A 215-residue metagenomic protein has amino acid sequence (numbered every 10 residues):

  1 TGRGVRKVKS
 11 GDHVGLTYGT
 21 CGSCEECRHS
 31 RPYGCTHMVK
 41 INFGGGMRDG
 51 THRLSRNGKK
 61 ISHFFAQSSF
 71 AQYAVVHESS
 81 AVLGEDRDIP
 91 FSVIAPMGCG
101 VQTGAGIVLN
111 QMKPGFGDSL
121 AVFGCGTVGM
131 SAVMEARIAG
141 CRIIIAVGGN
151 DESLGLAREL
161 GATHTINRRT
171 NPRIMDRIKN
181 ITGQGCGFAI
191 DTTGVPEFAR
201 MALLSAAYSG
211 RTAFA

Functional and structural regions predicted by a protein language model:
T1-R28, Y33, I41, D86-D88: Glycine-rich beta-strand-centered segment in the early N-terminal region that forms part of a ligand/cofactor-binding
V14-G15, V108, A121, A213: Hydrophobic beta-strand signal
T20-A71: Phosphate-binding beta-alpha-beta segment of Rossmann-like dinucleotide-binding domains, i.e., the NAD(P)
L54-A71, R87-N110, V122-S131: A glycine-rich, Thr/Ser-enriched phosphate-binding loop motif common to dinucleotide/cofactor-binding enzymes
D88-F91, K113-S119, Q184-G185: Short helix-loop-beta connector
D118, G210-R211: Glycine-centered, small-residue-biased loops immediately flanking beta-strands in adenine/cofactor-binding cores
S119-C125, R137-M201: Adenosine-nucleotide cofactor-binding segment
A206-A207: Helix-to-beta-strand junctions that scaffold the AdoMet/dcAdoMet cofactor pocket in Class I SAM-dependent enzymes
